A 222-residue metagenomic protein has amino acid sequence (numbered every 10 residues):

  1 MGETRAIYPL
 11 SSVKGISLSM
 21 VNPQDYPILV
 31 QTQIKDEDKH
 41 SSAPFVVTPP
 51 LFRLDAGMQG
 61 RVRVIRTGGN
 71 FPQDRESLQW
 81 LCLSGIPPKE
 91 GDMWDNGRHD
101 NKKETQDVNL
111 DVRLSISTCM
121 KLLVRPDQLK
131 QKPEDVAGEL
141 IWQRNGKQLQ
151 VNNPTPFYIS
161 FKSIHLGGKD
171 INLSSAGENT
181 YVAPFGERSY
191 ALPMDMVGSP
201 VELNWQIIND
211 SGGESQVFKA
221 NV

Functional and structural regions predicted by a protein language model:
M1-S19, Q131-R144: Beta-sheet-dominated interaction scaffolds and their linkers
K14-I16, V30, A43, P50 (+4 more regions): Envelope-exposed proteins and targeting segments
I16-V21, V64, Q79-S84, K147-N153: Buried hydrophobic-core signal for structured, non-transmembrane domains
V21-N22, N153-T155, M194-M196, N209: Non-cytosolic beta-sheet module surface loops
P23-H40, P154-I171: Short acidic, flexible loop segments centered on an aromatic residue
S42-N70, D170-G198: Intrinsically disordered, low-complexity Pro/Gly/Ser/Thr-rich segments with frequent PxxP/GP/PP motifs and embedded
G69-L129, E134-D135, V197-V222: Terminal connector regions
E139-F161: Surface-exposed interaction/gating patches
